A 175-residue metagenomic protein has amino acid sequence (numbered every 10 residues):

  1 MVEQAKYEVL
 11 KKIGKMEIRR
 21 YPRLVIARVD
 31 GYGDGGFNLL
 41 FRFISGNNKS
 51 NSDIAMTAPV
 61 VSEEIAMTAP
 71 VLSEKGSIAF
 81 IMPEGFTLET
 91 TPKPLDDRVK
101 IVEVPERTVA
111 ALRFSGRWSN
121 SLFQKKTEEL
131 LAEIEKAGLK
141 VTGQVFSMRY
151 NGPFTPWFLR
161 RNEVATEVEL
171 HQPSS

Functional and structural regions predicted by a protein language model:
M1-S175: A solvent-exposed interaction/effector surface
